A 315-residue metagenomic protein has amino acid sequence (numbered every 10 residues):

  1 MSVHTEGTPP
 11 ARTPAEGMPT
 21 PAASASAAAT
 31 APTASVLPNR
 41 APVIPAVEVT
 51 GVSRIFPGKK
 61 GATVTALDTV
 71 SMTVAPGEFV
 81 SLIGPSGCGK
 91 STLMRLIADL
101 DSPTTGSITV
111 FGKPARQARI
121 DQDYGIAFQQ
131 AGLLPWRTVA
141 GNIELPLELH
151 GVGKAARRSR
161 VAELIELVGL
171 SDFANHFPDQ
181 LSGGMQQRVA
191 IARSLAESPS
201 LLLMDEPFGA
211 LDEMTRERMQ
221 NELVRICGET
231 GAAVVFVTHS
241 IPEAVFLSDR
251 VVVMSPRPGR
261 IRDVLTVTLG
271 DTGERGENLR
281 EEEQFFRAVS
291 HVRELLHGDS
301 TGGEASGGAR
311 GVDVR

Functional and structural regions predicted by a protein language model:
R40-A46, I55-T69: A short, flexible loop at the N-terminus of ABC-type nucleotide-binding domains that lies
I83-P85: The feature captures the beta-strand-to-loop junction immediately N-terminal to the Walker
A98: Helix-to-loop junction immediately C-terminal to a conserved catalytic motif
G106-R116, R160: Conserved ABC transporter NBD signature motif
R137-L145: Short coil-to-helix segment of the ABC ATPase nucleotide-binding domain corresponding to the Q-loop/switch region
E148, A155-F173, R225: Conserved ABC ATPase "signature" region
H176-D179, E197: Conserved signature/switch motifs of ABC ATPase nucleotide-binding domains
L202-D205: Catalytic Walker B motif of ABC-type/P-loop ATPase nucleotide-binding domains
